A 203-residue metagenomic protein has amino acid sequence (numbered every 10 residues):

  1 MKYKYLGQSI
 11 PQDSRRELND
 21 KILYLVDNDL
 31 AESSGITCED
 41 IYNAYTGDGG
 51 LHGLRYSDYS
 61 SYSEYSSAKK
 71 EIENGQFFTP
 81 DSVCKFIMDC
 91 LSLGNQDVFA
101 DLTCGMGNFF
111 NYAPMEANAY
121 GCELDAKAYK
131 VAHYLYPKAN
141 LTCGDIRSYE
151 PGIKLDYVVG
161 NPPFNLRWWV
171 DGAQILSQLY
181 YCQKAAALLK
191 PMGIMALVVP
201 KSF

Functional and structural regions predicted by a protein language model:
M1-H133: Class I S-adenosyl-L-methionine
G107, L166-R167: Short glycine-rich, flexible loops that bind phosphorylated cofactors or substrates
A119, L141, M195: Hydrophobic anchor at the start of a short beta-strand that flanks the dinucleotide cofactor-binding loop
A126, Q174-F203: Conserved Class I SAM-dependent methyltransferase catalytic core
K138-I146: Conserved SAM-binding strand-loop segment of SAM-dependent methyltransferases
Y149-V159: A short acidic, Gly/Pro-enriched loop at the edge of an enzyme's catalytic core that lines a small-molecule cofactor
V159-N165, V198: Amphipathic alpha-helical repeat scaffolds
W168-Q174: Glycine/threonine-rich flexible loop motifs
